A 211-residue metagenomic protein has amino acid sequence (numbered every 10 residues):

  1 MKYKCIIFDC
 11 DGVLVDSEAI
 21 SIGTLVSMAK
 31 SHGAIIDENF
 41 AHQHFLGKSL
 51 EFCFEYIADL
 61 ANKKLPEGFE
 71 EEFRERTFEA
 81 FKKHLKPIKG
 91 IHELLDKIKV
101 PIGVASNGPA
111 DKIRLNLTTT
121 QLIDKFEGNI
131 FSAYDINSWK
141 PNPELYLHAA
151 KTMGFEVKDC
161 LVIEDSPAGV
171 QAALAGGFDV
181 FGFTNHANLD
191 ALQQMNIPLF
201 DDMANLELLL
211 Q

Functional and structural regions predicted by a protein language model:
M1-K4, P109-Q211: Asp-based, Mg2+/Mn2+-dependent phosphohydrolase catalytic module
M1-Q43, A175: Active-site neighborhood of HAD-like aspartate-dependent phosphohydrolases
I20, F45, S49, F73 (+5 more regions): Short beta->alpha linker loops
I22, V26, L50-E55, E70 (+1 more regions): An amphipathic alpha-helix signature
M28-A29, S49-K63, N116, A150: Helix-loop "lid/cap" segments that line or gate small-molecule binding pockets
E55-E93: Metal-dependent phosphoesterase signature
E79-V104, A110-R114: Short, acidic loop-to-helix structural element flanking the phosphoryl-transfer center in phosphate-processing enzymes
